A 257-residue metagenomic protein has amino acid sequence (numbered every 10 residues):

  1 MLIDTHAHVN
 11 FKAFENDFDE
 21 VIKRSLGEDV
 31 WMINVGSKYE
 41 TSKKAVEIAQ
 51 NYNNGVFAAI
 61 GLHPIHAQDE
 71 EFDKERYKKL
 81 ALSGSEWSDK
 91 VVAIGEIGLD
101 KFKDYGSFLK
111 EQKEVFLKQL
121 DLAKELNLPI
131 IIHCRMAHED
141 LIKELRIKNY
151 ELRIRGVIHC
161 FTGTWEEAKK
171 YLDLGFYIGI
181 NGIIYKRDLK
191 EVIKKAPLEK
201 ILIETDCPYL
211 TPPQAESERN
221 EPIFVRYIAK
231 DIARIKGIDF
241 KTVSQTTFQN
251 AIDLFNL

Functional and structural regions predicted by a protein language model:
M1-L257: Mid-domain alpha/beta scaffold segments of enzyme catalytic cores
